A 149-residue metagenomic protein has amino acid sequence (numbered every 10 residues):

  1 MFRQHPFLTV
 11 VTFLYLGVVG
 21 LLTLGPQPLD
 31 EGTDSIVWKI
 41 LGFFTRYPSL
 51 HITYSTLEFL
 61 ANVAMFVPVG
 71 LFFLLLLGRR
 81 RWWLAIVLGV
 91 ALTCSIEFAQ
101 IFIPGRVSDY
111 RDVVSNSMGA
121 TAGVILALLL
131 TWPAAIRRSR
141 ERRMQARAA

Functional and structural regions predicted by a protein language model:
M1-R106, Y110, T121-V124, L128-A149: Bulky hydrophobic segments
